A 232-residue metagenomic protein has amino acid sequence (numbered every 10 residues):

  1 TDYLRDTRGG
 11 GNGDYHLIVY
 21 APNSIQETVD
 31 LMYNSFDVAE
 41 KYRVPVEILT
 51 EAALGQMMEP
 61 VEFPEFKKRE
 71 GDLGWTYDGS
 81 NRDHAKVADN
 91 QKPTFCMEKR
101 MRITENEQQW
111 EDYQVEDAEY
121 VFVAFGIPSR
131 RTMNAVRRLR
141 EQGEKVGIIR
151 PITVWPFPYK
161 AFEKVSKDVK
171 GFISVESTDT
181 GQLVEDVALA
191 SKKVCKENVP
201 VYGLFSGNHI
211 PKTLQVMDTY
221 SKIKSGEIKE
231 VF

Functional and structural regions predicted by a protein language model:
T1, D30-Y33, M57-P64, V184-V187 (+1 more regions): Short acidic, glycine/serine/threonine-rich loops at helix termini
T1-A52, I228-F232: Conserved thiamine diphosphate
R43-D112: Conformationally flexible catalytic loops at phosphate/diphosphate-handling active centers
T50-M57, G126-P128, D179, N208-H209: Glycine-rich beta-alpha junction loops
A53-T76, E163-K170, V175-V184, L189-A190 (+1 more regions): Terminal amphipathic helices with adjacent charged low-complexity linkers/tails
Q109-E144, I149, W155-A161: Redox- and metal-dependent alpha/beta enzyme cores, enriched for Fe-S-associated oxidoreductases and cofactor-handling
F172, T178-F232: Peripheral docking tails and interdomain loops at the edges of cofactor- or intermediate-handling domains
